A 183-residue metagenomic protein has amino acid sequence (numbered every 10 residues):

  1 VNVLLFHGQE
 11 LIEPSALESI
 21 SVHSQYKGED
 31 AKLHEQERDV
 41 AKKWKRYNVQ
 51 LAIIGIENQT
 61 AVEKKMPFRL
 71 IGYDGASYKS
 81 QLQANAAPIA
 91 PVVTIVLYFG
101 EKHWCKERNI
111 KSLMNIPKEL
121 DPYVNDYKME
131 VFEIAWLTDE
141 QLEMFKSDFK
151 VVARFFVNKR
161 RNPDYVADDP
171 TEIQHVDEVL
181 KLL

Functional and structural regions predicted by a protein language model:
N2-L183: Elongated, amphipathic alpha-helical interaction scaffolds
